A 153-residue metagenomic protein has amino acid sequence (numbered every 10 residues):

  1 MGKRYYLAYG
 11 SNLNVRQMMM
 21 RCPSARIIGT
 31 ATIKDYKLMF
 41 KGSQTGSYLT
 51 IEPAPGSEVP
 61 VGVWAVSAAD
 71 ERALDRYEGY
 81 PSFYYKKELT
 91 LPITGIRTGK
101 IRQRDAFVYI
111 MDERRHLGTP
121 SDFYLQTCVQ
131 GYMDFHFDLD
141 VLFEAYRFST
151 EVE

Functional and structural regions predicted by a protein language model:
M1-E153: Glycine-aromatic micro-motifs
